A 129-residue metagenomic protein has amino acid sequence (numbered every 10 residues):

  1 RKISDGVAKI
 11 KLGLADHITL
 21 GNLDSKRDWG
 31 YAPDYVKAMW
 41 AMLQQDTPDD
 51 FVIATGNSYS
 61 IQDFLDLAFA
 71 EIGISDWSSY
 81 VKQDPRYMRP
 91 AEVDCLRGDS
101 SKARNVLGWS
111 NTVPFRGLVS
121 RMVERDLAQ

Functional and structural regions predicted by a protein language model:
R1-Q129: C-terminal substrate-binding subdomain of Rossmann-fold SDR/epimerase-dehydratase oxidoreductases
